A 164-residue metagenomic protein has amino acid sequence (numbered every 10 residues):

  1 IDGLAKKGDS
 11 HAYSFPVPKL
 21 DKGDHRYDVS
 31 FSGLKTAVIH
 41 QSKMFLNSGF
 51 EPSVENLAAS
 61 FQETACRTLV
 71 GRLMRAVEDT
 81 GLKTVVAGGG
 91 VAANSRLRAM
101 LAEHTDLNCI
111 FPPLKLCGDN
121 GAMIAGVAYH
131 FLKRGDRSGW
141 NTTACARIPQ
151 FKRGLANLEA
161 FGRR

Functional and structural regions predicted by a protein language model:
D2-V85, N94-A102, L132-G135, K152-R164: A contiguous, well-structured pocket-lining segment that forms one wall/lid of small-molecule binding clefts in soluble
S30, R137-I148: A cross-family phosphate/adenosyl-ligand binding-site feature
E51-E55, G118, A122, N141: Short, structured helix-loop boundary elements
L73, I124-Y129: Buried hydrophobic packing segments
G89-V91, L114: Active-site metal-binding loops of divalent metal-dependent hydrolases
A93-L97, G126, W140: Basic, gly/Ser/Thr/Pro-rich low-complexity segments located predominantly at protein N termini
L101-I124, S138: Conserved phosphate-binding/catalytic loops in two-lobed NTP-binding clefts
D119-I124, A144-F151: Low-complexity, flexible helical/coil segments
